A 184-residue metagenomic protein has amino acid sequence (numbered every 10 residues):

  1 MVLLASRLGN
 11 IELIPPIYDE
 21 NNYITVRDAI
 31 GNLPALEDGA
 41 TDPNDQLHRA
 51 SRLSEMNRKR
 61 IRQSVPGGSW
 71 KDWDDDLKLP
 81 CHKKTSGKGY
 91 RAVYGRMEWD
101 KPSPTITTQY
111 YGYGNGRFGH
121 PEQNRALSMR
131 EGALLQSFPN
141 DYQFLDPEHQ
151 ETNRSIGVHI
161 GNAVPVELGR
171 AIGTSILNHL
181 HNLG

Functional and structural regions predicted by a protein language model:
M1-R49: Flexible, glycine-/basic-rich loop-and-beta segments that form/coincide with the SAM-dependent methyltransferase
H48-G184: C-terminal target-recognition/interaction regions appended to catalytic cores
